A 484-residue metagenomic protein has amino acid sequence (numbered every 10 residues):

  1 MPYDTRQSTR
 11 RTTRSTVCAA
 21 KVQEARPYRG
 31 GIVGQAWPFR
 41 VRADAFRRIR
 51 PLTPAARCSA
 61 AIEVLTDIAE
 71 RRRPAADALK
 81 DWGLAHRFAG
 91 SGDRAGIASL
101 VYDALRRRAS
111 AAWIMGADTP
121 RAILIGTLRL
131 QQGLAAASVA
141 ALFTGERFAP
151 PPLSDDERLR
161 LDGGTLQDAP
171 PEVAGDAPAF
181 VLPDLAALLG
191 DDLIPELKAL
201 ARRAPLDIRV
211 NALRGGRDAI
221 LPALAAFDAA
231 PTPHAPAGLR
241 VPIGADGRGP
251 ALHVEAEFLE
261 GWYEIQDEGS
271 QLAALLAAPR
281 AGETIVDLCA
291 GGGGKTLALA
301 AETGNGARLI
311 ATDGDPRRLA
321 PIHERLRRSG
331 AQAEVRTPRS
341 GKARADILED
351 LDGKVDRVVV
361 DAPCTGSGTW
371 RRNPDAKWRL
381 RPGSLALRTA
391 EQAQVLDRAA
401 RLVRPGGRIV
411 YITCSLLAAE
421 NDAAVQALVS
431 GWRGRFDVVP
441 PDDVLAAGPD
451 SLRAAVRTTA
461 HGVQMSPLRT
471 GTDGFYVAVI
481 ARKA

Functional and structural regions predicted by a protein language model:
M1, Q23, I32-A484: S-adenosylmethionine
R6-S15: Low-acidity, Ser/Thr- and Arg-rich intrinsically disordered low-complexity segments
S15, R29-I32: Short, linear, compositionally biased motifs with a strong N-terminal bias
K21-P27: Short, low-complexity intrinsically disordered segments enriched in small and basic residues
